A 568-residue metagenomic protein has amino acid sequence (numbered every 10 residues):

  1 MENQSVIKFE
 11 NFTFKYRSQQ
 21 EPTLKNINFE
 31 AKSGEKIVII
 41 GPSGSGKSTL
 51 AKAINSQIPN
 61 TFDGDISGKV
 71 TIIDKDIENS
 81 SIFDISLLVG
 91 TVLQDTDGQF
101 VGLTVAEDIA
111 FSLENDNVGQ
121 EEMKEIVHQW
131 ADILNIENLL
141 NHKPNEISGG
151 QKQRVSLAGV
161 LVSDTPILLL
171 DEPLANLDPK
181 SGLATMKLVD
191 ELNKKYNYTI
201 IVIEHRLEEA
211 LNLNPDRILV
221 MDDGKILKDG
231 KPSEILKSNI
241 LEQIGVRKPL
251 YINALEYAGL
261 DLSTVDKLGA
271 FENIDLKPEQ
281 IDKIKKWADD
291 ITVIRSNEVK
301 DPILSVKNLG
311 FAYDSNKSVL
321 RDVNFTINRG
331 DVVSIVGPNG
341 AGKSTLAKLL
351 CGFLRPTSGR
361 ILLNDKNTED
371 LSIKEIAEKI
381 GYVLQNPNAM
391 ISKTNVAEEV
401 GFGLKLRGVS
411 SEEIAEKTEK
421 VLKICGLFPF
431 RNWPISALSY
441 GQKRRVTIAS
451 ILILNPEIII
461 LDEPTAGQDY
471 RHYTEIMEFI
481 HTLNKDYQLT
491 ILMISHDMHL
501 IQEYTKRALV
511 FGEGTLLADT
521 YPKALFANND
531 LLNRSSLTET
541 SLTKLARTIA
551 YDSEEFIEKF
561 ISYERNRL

Functional and structural regions predicted by a protein language model:
I40-P42, V336-P338: The feature captures the beta-strand-to-loop junction immediately N-terminal to the Walker
N55, C351: Helix-to-loop junction immediately C-terminal to a conserved catalytic motif
D63-K75, G359-N367, I376: Conserved ABC transporter NBD signature motif
E121-L139, E412-F430: Conserved ABC ATPase "signature" region
K143-I147, Q151, P434-L438: Conserved ABC ATPase signature
L168-D171, I459-D462: Catalytic Walker B motif of ABC-type/P-loop ATPase nucleotide-binding domains
K225-Y251, T515-L542: Conserved beta-strand-loop-alpha-helix hinge in the C-terminal portion of ABC ATPase nucleotide-binding domains
